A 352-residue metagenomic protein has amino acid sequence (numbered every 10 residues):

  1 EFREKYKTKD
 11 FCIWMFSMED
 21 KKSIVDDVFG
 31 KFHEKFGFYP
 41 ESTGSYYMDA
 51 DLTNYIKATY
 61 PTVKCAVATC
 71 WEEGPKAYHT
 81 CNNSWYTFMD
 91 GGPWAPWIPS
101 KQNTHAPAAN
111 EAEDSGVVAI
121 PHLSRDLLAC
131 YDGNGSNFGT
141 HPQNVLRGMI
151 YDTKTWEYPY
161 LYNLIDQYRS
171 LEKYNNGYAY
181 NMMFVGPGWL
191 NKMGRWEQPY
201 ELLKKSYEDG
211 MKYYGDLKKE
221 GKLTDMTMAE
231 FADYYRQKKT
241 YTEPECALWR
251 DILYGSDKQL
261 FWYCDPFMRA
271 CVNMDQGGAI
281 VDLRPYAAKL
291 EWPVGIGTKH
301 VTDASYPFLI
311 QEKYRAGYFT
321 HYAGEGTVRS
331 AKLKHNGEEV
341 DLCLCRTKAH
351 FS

Functional and structural regions predicted by a protein language model:
E1, D49-N54, E73-A77, A129 (+3 more regions): Short catalytic/ligand-binding loop motif for oxyanion handling, primarily in non-cytosolic enzymes, centered on
F2-W14: Aromatic- and acidic-residue-enriched carbohydrate-binding clefts of CAZyme catalytic domains
C12-D20, N82-G133, T302-A331: Low-complexity, serine/threonine/proline-enriched polar segments
K21-P96: Catalytic domains of cell-wall/extracellular-matrix polysaccharide-remodeling enzymes, centered on de-N-acetylation
G30, E34-K35, Y39-S42, S100-F231: Catalytic grooves of carbohydrate-active enzymes
G44-D49, Y60, W71, S124 (+4 more regions): Short, flexible loop/turn elements at secondary-structure junctions
Y235-V272: Surface beta-strand/loop "capping" patches
R269-F351: Acidic-aromatic substrate-binding/catalytic surfaces of carbohydrate-active enzymes
